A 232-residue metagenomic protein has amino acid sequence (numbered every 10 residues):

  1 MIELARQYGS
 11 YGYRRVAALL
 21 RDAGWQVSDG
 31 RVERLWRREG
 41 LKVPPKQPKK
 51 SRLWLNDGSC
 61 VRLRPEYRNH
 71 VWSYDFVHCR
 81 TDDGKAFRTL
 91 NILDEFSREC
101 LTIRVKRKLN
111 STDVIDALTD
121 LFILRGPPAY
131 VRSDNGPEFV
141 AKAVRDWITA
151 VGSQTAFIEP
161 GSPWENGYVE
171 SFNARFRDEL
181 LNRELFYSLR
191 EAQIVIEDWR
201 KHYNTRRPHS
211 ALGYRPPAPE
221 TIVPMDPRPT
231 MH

Functional and structural regions predicted by a protein language model:
M1, V16, V32, W36 (+12 more regions): Mobile genetic element proteins and their domesticated derivatives, centered on retroelements and DNA transposons
M1-V71, S162, P216-P227: Basic, flexible linker segments flanking DNA-binding modules in nucleic acid-interacting mobile-element proteins
Y13, S73, T89, T102: Short hydrophobic/aromatic beta-strand element in the GNAT-like acyltransferase core that lines or flanks the acyl-donor
K46-P48, Y130-N135, A150-Y168, E184-L189: RNase H-like polynucleotidyl transferase catalytic core
H70-C79: Two-metal-ion RNase H-like nuclease active-site motif
T81, K85, L93, I103-R125 (+1 more regions): Active-site beta-loop-alpha junctions of metal-dependent nucleic acid enzymes, especially the RNase H-like/DDE
T149-V151, A174-H232: C-terminal domain-tail junction helix/linker
